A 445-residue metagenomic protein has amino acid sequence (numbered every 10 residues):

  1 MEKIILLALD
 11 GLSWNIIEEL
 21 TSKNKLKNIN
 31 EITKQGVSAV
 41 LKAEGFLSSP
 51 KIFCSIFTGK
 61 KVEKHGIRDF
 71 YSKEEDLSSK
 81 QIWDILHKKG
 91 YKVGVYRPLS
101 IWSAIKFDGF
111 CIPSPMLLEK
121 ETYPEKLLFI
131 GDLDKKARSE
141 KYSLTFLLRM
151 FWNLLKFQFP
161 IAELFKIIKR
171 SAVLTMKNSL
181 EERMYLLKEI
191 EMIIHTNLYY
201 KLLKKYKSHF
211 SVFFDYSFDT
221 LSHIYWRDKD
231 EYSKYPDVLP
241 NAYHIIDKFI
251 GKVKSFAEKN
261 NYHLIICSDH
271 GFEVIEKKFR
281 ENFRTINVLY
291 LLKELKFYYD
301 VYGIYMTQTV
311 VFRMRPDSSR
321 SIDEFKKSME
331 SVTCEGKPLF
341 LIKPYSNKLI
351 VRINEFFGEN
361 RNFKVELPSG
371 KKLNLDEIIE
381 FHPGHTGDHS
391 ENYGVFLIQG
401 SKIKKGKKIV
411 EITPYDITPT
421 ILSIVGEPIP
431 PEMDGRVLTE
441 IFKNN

Functional and structural regions predicted by a protein language model:
E2, K27, K51, L77-D84 (+7 more regions): A structural signal for well-ordered alpha-helical segments within the folded catalytic domains of diverse enzymes
E2-I17, I32, I56, L86 (+8 more regions): Beta-strand elements within well-structured catalytic alpha/beta cores of enzymes that handle phosphate/sulfate esters
A8, V40-K42, K92-P98, F210-F214 (+3 more regions): A structural signal for short, well-ordered beta-strand segments and their strand-loop junctions that often border
I17-I52, E63-K64, K92-Y96: Short, structured active-site-proximal loop/turn typified by the sulfatase FGly-forming signature C/S-X-P-X-R
V37-F57, Y96-I105, F214-S217, D434-T439: Short, solvent-exposed turn/loop segments enriched in Gly/Ser/Thr/Pro and often Arg
L47-S49, I67-K89, Y96, I101-D108 (+7 more regions): Secreted, luminal/periplasmic, and some membrane-associated catalytic domains that remodel anionic oxygen-ester
F57, L289-R320, E380-I424: Substrate-binding rim/cap in mid-to-C-terminal beta-strand-loop elements of soluble/periplasmic
Y185-S211, L221-I265, V274, E324-S328 (+1 more regions): A long, amphipathic alpha-helix that forms part of the scaffold/cap immediately adjacent to metal-dependent active
